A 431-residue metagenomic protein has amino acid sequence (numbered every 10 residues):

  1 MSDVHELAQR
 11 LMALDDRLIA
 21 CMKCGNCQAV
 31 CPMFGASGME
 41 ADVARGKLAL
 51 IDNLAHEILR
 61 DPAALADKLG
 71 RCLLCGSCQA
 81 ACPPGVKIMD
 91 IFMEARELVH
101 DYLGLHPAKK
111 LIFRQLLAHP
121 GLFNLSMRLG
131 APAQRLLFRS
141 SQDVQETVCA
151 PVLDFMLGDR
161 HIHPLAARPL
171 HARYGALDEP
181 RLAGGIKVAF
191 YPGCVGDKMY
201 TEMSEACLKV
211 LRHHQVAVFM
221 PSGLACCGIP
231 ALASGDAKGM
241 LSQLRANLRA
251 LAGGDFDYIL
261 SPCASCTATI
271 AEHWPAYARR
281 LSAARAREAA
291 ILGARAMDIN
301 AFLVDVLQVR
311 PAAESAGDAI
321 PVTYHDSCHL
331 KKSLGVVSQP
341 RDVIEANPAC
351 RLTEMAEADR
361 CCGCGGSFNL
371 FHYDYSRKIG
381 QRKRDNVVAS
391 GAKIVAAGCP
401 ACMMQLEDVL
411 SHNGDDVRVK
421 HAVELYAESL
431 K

Functional and structural regions predicted by a protein language model:
M1-L7, F34-A64, G85-F113, D415-E424: Non-heme iron-sulfur electron-transfer modules
S2-K23, A36-M39, D52-L74, A316 (+3 more regions): Ferredoxin-like iron-sulfur electron-transfer modules
L7, R17-A20, A41, A81 (+4 more regions): Hydrophobic alpha-helical scaffolding
L14-R17, K47, L65, C75 (+3 more regions): Short runs of predominantly hydrophobic/aromatic residues within well-ordered alpha helices that form helix-helix
D15-C24, Q28, A66-Q79, L224 (+5 more regions): Residues immediately within or flanking Cys/His clusters that coordinate Zn2+ in small zinc-binding modules
M22, N26-L50, A66, R71-L98 (+2 more regions): Iron-sulfur cluster-binding cysteine motifs and their immediate structural context in ferredoxin-like electron-transfer
N26, I58-L59, S77, L103 (+2 more regions): Residue-level recognition of short, well-ordered coil/turn positions that link secondary-structure elements
I88-K431: Iron-sulfur cluster-binding electron-transfer modules in prokaryotic oxidoreductases
